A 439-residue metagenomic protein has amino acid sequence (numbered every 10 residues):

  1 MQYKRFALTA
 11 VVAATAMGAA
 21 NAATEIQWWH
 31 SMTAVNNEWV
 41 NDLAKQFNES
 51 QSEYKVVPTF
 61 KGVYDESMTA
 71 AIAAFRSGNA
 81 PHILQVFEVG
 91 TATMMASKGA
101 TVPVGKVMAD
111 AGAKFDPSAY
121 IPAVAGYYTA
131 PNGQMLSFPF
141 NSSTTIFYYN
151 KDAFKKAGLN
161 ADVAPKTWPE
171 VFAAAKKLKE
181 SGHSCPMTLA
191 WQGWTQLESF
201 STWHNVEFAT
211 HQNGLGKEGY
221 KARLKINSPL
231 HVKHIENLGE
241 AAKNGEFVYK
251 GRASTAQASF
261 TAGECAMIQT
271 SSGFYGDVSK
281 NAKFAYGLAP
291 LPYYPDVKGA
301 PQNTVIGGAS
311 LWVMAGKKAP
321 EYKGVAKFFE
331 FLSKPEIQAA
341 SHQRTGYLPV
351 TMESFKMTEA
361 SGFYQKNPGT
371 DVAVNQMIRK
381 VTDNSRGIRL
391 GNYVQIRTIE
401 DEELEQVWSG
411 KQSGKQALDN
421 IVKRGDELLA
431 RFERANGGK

Functional and structural regions predicted by a protein language model:
S31, Q196-S199, H204-V206, V232-G324: Extracytoplasmic/periplasmic substrate-binding proteins
Q46-Y120, K156-G158, V163-K166, S259 (+5 more regions): Extracytoplasmic "Venus flytrap"/periplasmic binding protein-like
A73, P81-H82, A113-F154, C185 (+2 more regions): A structural signal for short loop-to-beta-strand junctions that line the ligand-binding cleft of periplasmic/secreted
F87-I146, F172, E198-T202, L230 (+4 more regions): Hinge/lid segment of periplasmic solute-binding proteins
T93, K98, A109-D110, S272-F284 (+2 more regions): C-terminal lobe and pocket-closing loops of periplasmic/extracytoplasmic Venus-flytrap solute-binding proteins
T129-F140, T145, P169-A222, C265: Extracytoplasmic/periplasmic solute-binding protein
K155, A161, Q376-K439: Conserved C-terminal helix/tail region of periplasmic/extracytoplasmic solute-binding proteins
F172-L178, G216-K250: Glycine-centered hinge/linker elements that transmit conformational signals in sensory and ligand-binding systems
